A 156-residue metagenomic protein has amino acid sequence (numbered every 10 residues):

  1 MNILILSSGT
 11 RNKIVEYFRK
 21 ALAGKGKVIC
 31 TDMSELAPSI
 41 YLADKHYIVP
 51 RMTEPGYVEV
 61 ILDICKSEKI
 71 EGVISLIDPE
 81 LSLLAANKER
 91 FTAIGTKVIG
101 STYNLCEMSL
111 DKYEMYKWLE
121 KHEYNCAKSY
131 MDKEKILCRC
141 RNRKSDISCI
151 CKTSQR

Functional and structural regions predicted by a protein language model:
M1-I99, I136: ATP-binding N-terminal substructure of ATP-dependent carboxylate-amine bond-forming enzymes
L36-P38, N104-M108: Short gly/pro/ser/thr-enriched loop/turn and capping motifs at secondary-structure boundaries
A93, S101-Y103, N125-A127: Residue-level signal for pocket-adjacent positions within structured domains
V98-S101, C151-T153: Short beta-strands and strand-loop turn motifs
C106-R156: Active-site nucleotide/adenylate-binding loops and adjacent lid/helix of ATP-dependent enzymes
